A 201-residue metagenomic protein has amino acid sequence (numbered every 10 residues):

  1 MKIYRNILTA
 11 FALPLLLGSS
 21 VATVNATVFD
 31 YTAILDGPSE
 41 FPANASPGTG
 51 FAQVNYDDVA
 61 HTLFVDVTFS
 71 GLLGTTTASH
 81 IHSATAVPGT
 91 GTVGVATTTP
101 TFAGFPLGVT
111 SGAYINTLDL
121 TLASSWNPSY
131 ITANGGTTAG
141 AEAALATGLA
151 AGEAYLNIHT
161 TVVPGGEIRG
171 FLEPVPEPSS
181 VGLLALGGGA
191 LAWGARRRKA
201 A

Functional and structural regions predicted by a protein language model:
K2-F11: Bacterial N-terminal signal peptides that target proteins for export
Y4, S19, A84, V175-P178: Small disulfide-bonded, cysteine-rich extracellular recognition modules and tandem repeats
A10-S19: Bacterial N-terminal signal peptides
L16, F102, P178-S180: Intrinsically disordered, low-complexity segments enriched in proline/serine/threonine
A22-S79, S83-P174: Metal-centered catalytic cores of metalloenzymes
E177-A195: A short, hydrophobic C-terminal helix/tail in secreted or cell-surface proteins
R198-A201: Short, charged juxtamembrane terminal tails flanking transmembrane helices
